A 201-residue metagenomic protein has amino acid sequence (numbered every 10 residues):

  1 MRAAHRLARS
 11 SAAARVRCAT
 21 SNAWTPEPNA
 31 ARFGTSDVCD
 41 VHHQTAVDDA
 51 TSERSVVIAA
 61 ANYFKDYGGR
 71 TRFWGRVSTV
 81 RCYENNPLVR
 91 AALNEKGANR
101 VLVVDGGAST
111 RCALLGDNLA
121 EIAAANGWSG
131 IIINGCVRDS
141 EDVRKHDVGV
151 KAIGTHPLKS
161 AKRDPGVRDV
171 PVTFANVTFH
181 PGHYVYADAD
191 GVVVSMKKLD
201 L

Functional and structural regions predicted by a protein language model:
M1-A23: N-terminal mitochondrial targeting presequence
A19-P181, K198-L201: Feature captures the catalytic cores and cofactor-binding loops of soluble hydro-lyases/lyases that act on carboxylate
H180, Y184-S195: Mixed-charge, glycine-accented linear interaction segment located at domain edges/termini
